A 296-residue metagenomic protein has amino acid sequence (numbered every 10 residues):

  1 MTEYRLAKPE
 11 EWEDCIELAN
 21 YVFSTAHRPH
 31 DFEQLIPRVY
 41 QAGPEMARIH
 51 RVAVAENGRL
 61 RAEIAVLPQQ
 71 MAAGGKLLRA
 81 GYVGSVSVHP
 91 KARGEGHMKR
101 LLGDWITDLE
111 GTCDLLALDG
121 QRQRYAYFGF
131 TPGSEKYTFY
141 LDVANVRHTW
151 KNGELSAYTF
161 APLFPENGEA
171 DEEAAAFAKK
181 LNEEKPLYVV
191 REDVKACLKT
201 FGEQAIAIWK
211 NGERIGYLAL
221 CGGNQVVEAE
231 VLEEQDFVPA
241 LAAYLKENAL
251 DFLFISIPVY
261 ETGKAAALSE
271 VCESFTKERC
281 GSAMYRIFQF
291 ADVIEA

Functional and structural regions predicted by a protein language model:
M1-P68, G75-L78, Y82, H148-R191 (+2 more regions): Short amphipathic alpha-helix that is part of the acyltransferase structural core
H30-A42, E172-I206, T262-A296: N-terminal charged segments
G81-H89, R93-G94: Long, hydrophobic/aromatic-enriched structural stretches that serve as scaffold segments
A92-D104, D236-A243: Conserved acetyl-CoA pyrophosphate-binding loop and the N-cap/start of the following alpha-helix in GNAT-like
L102-G120, N248-V259: Conserved GNAT acetyl-CoA-binding A-motif
Q123, F130-W150, Q235, P239-A296: Active-site/acyl-donor-binding loops of N-acyltransferases
E135-K246, E295: Amide-forming acyltransferase catalytic core, primarily the GNAT-like/NAT-type and related acyltransferase folds
